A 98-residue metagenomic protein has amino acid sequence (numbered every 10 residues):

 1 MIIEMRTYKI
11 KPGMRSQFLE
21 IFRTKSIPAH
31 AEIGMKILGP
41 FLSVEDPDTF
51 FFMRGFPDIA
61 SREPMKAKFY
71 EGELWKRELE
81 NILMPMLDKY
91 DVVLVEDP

Functional and structural regions predicted by a protein language model:
I2-R6, F18, H30, F50-R54: Short, structured motif recognition centered on aromatic/hydrophobic residues
K9-F22: Short, surface-exposed ligand-recognition loops at beta-strand->loop->(often short) alpha-helix junctions that present
E20-L38, L42, G55-V92: An amphipathic, aromatic/His-enriched active-site/gating alpha helix that lines ligand/cofactor pockets
E45-D48: Short acidic/glycine-enriched loop/turn segments that link adjacent beta-strands
V93-P98: Short, low-order "capping/linker" segments at domain edges
